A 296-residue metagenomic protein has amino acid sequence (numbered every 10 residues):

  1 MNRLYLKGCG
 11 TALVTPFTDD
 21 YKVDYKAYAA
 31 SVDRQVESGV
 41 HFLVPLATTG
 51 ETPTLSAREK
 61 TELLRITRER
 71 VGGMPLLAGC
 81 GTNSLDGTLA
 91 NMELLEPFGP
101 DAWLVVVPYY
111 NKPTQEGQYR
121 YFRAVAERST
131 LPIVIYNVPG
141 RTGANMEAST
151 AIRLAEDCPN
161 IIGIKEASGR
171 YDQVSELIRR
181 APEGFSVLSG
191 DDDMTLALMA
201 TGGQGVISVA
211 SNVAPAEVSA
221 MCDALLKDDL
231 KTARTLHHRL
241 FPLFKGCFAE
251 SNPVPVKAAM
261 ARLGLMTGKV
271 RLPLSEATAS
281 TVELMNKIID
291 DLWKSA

Functional and structural regions predicted by a protein language model:
N2-G143, R153: Active-site beta->alpha loop and helix N-cap motifs at the rims of alpha/beta catalytic domains
C9, T48-E51, C80-T82, I164 (+4 more regions): Gly/Ser/Thr-rich helix-start
V23, V36, A197-A296: Structured C-terminal cap/extension of enzyme domains
Y28, K60, L64, T88 (+7 more regions): A general structural signal for well-ordered alpha-helical segments in protein cores
E127-R128, R141-F248: Catalytic alpha/beta core domains of metabolic enzymes, predominantly
N137-V138, N160-I161, R271-L272: Glycine-rich phosphate-binding "P-loop"
V138, A167, A259: Short, well-ordered beta-to-alpha junction loops that form the rim of enzyme active sites and present histidine/acidic
